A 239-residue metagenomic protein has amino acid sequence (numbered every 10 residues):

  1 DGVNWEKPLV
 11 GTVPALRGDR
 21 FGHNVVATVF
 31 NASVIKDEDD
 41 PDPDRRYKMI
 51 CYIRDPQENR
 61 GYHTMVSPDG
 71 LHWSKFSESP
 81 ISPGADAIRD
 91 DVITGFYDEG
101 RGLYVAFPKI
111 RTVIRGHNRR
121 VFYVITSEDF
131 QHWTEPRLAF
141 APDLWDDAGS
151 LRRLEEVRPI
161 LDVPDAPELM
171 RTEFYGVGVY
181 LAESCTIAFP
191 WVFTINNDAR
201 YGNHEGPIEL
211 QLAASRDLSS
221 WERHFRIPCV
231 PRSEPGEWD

Functional and structural regions predicted by a protein language model:
D1-D239: Carbohydrate-active catalytic/glycan-binding domains of CAZyme proteins, especially the secreted or lumenal ectodomains
